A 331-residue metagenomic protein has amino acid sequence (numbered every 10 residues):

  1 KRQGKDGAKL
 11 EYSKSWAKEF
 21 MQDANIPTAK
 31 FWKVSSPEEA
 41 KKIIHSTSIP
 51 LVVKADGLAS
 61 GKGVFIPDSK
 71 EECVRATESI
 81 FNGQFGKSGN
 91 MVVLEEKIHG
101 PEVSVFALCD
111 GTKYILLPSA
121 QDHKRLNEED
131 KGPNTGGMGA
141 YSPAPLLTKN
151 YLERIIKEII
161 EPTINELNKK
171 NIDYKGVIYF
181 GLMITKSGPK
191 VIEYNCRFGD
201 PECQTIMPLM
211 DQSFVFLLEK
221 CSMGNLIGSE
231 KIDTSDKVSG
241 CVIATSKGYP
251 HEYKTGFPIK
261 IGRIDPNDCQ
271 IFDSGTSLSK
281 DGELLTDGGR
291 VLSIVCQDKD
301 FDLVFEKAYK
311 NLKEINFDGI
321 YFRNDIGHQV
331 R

Functional and structural regions predicted by a protein language model:
K1-Q3, K30-K33, L51-A55, I66 (+3 more regions): General beta-strand structural signal in soluble alpha/beta enzymes
K1-S46, L51-V52: Conserved N-proximal alpha/beta basic substrate-recognition cap immediately N-terminal to, or forming the N-lobe
E39-K42, E72-R75, H251-Y253, K299-E306: Short, conserved charged micro-motifs
S48-K70, I206: Conserved anion/nucleotide-ligand pocket segment
A55-L58, T234, L284-G289: Short, flexible turn/loop "capping" segments at secondary-structure junctions
G63-C203: Internal nucleotide-binding/catalytic subdomain
I156-I178, N195-D268, S279: Active-site "cap" helix and flanking loop/linker of ATP-utilizing ligase/carboxylase catalytic domains
T276-D281, L285-R331: Generic C-terminus detector
